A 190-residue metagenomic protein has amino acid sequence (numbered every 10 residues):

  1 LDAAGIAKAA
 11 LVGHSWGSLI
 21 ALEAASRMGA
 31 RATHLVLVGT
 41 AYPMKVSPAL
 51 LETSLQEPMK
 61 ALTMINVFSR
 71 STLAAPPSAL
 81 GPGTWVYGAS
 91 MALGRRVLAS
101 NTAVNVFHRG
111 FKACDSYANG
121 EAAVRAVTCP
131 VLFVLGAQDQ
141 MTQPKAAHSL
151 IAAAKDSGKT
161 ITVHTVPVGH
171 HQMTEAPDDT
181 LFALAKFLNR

Functional and structural regions predicted by a protein language model:
L1-A7, V127, F187: Glycine-rich phosphate-binding loop signature in dinucleotide/nucleotide-binding domains
A3-V46: Conserved hydrolase catalytic core segment
A4, F68, A183-R190: C-terminal alpha-helix
P43-T128: Conserved alpha/beta-hydrolase catalytic His-Asp/Glu region
V127, F133-L135, D139: Short beta-strand/loop motif that positions the catalytic acidic residue of the alpha/beta-hydrolase fold
Q140-A146: Conserved alpha/beta-hydrolase "acid-adjacent" motif
M141, V168-F182: Catalytic histidine-centered segment of alpha/beta-hydrolase-like enzymes
H148-T160: Active-site-adjacent alpha-helix of alpha/beta-hydrolase-fold enzymes
